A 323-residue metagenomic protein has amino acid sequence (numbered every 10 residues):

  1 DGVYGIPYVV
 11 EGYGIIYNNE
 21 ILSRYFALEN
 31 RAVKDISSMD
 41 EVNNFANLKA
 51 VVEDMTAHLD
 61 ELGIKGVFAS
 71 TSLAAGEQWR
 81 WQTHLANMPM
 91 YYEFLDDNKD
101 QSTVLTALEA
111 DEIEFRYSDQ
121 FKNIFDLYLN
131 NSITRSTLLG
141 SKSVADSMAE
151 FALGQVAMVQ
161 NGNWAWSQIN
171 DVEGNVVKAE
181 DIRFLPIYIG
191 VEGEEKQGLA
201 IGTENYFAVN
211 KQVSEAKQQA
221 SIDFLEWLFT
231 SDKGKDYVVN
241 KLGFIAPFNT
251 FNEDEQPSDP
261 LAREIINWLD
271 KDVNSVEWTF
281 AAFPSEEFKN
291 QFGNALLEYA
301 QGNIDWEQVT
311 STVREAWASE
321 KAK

Functional and structural regions predicted by a protein language model:
D1-L22, G193-A200, S275-A282: A structural signal for short loop-to-beta-strand junctions that line the ligand-binding cleft of periplasmic/secreted
G2-V9, Y13, A46-E109: Extracytoplasmic/periplasmic solute-binding protein
N30-D40, E112-I113, D126-K142, Q155 (+1 more regions): A local structural motif
N43-N47, L138-L153: Short helix-initiation/N-cap motifs at beta->coil->alpha
K49-E53, Y92-S141: Glycine-centered hinge/linker elements that transmit conformational signals in sensory and ligand-binding systems
L62-G66, L153-G162: Alpha-to-beta junction loops
E173-G243: Extracytoplasmic/periplasmic substrate-recognition and gating elements
D232-D236, A246, T250-Q256, N267-K323: Conserved C-terminal helix/tail region of periplasmic/extracytoplasmic solute-binding proteins
